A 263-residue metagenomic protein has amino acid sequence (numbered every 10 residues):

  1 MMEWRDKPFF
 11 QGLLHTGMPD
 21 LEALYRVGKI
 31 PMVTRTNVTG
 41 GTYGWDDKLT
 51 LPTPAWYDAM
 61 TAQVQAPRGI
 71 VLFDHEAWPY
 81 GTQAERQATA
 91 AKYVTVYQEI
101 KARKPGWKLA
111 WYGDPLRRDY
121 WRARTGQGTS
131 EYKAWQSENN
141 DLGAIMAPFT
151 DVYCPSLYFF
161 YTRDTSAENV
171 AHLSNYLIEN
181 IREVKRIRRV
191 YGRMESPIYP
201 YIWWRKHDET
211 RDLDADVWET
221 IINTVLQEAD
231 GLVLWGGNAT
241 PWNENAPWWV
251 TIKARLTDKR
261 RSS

Functional and structural regions predicted by a protein language model:
M1-L51: Boundary/entry segment of secreted carbohydrate-active catalytic domains
E3-G17, D151, L157-Y158, P197-S262: Substrate-binding cleft of secreted/luminal carbohydrate-active enzymes
K7-F10, K29-R35, R68-L72, G106-A110 (+3 more regions): Structural preference for beta-strand elements that scaffold enzyme active sites
G17-E22, P52-A62, S130-A144, S174-R188 (+1 more regions): Alpha-helical scaffolding within the catalytic cores of extracellular/periplasmic polymer-degrading hydrolases
Y25, Y93-P115, I181-S196: Surface-exposed amphipathic alpha-helices with a cationic face
H75-P79, W135-S174, V233-T240: Aromatic- and acid-rich polysaccharide-binding/catalytic face of secreted or lumenal carbohydrate-active enzymes
W111-R122, I187-D216: Active-site clefts of carbohydrate-active enzymes
R117-C154, E209-I222: Substrate-binding cleft/loops of secretory-pathway carbohydrate-active enzymes
